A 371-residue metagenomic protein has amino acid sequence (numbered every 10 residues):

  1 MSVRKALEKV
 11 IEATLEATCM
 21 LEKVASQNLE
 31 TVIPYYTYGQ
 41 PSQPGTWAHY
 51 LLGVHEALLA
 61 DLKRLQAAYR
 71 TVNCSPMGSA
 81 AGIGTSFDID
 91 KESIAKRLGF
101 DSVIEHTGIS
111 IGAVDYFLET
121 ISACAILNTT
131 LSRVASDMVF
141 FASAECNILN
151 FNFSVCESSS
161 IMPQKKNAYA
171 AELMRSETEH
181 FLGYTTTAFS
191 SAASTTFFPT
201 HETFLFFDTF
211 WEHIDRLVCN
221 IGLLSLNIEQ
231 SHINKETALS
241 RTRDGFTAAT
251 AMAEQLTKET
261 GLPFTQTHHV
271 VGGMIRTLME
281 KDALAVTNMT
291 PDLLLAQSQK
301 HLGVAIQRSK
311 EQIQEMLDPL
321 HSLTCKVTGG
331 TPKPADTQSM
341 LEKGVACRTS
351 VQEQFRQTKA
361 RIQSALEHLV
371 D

Functional and structural regions predicted by a protein language model:
M1, L58, D88-I89, T247-A251 (+1 more regions): A generic alpha-helix surface/boundary motif
M1-K9, Y36-G53: Short His/Asp/Glu-rich catalytic/ion-coordination signatures at enzyme active sites or charged loops
S2-A6, H49, Y116-I126, A251-L262: Short, well-ordered beta-strand elements within core beta-sheets of diverse protein domains
K9, A13-E16, M20-K23, Q266-G273: A non-catalytic, amphipathic alpha-helix used as a structural packing/dimerization or gating element in enzyme scaffolds
E12-L15, C19-E22, Q43-S194: Internal glycine-rich alpha/beta core junctions
M20-T37, E105-H106: Short, flexible active-site-proximal loops enriched in glycine and acidic residues
T31-Y35, A68-C74, F141-E145, L149 (+3 more regions): Flexible, glycine/charged-enriched surface loops at secondary-structure junctions
M162-D371: Glycine-rich cofactor/substrate-binding loops
